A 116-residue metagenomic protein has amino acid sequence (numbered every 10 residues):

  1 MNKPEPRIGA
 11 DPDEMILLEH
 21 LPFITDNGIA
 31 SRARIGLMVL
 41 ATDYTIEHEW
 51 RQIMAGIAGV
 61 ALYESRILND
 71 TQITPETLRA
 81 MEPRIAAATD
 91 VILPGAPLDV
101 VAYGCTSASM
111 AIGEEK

Functional and structural regions predicted by a protein language model:
M1-P4: N-terminal acidic, proline/glycine-rich, low-complexity intrinsically disordered segments
P6-D90: N-terminal glycine-rich anion-binding loop in soluble enzyme alpha/beta folds
M81-K116: N-terminal glycine-rich phosphate/adenylate-binding segment common to multiple enzyme folds
